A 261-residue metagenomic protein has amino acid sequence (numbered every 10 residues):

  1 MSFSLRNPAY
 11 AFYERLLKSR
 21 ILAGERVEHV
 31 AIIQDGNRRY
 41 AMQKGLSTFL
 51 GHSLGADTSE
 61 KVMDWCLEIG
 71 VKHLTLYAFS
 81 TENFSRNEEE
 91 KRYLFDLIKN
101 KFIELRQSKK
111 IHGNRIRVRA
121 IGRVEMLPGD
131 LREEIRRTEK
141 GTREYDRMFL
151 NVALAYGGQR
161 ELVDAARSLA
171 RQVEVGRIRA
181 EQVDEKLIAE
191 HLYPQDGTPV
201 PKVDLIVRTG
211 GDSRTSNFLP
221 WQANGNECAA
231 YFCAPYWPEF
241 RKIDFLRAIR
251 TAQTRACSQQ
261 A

Functional and structural regions predicted by a protein language model:
M1-A261: Flexible, compositionally biased loop and terminal segments
